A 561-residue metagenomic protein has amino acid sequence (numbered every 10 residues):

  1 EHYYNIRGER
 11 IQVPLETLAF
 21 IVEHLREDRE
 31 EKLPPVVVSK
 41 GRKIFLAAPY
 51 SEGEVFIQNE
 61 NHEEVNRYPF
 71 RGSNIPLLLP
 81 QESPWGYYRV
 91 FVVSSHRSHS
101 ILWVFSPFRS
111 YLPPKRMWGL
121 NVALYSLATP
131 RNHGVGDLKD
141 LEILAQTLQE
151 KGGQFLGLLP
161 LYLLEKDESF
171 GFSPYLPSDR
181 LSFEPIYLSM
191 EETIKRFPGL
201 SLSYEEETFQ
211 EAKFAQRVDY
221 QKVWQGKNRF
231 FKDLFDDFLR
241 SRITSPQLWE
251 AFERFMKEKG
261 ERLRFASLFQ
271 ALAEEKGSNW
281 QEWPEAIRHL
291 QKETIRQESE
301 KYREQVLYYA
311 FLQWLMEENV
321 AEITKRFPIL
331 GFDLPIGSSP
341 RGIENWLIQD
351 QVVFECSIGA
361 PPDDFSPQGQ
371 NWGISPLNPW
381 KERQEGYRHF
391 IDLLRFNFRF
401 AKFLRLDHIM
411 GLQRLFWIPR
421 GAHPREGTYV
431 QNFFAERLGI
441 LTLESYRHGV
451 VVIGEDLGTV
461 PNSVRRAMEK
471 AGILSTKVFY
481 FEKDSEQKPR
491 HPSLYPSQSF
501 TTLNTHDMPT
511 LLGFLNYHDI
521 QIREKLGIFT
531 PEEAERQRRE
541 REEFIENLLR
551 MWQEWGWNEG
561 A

Functional and structural regions predicted by a protein language model:
A19-E31, S39-E52, Q58-P76, P80-V93 (+1 more regions): Acidic/aromatic-lined carbohydrate-recognition and catalytic surfaces of CAZymes acting on diverse glycans
W118-V122, L156-L158, L330-F332, L404 (+3 more regions): Hydrophobic faces of well-ordered beta-strands that scaffold small-molecule active sites in alpha/beta enzyme cores
V135, E165, F170-D179, E344-Q351 (+3 more regions): Short secondary-structure boundary/capping segments
Y162, L334-G342, M410-L415, G458-T459 (+2 more regions): Active-site-proximal loop/turn and secondary-structure-junction residues that shape catalytic pockets, frequently
F172-P198, N345-G369, T428-L438, I473-S485: Acidic, His- and aromatic-enriched active-site or binding-groove loops in soluble protein domains that engage sugars
L248-A251, F255, G449, D456-A561: Conserved alpha/beta catalytic core and glycan-binding cleft of carbohydrate-active enzymes
L315-R326, G386-I473: Active-site neighborhood of glycoside hydrolase catalytic domains
I329-H389, L393-F396, L415-V430: Substrate-binding/active-site clefts of carbohydrate-active enzymes
